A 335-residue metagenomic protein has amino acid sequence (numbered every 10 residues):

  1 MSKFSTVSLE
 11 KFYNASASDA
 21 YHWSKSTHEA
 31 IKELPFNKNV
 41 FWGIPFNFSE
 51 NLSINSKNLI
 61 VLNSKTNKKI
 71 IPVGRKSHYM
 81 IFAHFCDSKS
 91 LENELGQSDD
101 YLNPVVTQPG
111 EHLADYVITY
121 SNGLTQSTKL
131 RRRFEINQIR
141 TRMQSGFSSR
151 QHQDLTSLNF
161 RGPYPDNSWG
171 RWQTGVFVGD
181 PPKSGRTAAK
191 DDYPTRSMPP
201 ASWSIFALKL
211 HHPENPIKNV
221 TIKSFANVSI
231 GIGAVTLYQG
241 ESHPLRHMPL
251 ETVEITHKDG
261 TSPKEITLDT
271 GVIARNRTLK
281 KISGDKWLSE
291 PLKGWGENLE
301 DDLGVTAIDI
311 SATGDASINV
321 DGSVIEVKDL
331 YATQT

Functional and structural regions predicted by a protein language model:
M1-T335: N-terminal/edge-of-domain interface segments
